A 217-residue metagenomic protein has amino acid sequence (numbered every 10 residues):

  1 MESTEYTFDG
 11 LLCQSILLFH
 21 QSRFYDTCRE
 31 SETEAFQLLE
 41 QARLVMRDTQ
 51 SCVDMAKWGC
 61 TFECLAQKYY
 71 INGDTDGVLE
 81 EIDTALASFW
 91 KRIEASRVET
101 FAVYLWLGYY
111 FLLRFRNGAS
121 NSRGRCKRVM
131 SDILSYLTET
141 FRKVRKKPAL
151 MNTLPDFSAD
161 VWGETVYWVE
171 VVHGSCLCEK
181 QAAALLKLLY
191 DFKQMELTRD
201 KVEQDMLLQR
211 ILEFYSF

Functional and structural regions predicted by a protein language model:
M1-C52: Internal amphipathic alpha-helical repeat/solenoid segments
E2, Y70, G77, T84 (+3 more regions): Terminal, non-catalytic domain-edge segments
Y6-D9, T49-S51, V98-T100, M195-V202: Short coil/turn motifs that N-cap or connect alpha-helices
G10-C13, D54, V103, M206-R210: Periodic glycine anchor positions in long extracellular repeat architectures
C13, C28, C52, C60 (+3 more regions): Generic recognition of cysteine residues
S22, M46, I93, R145-P148 (+1 more regions): Short amphipathic alpha-helical interaction patches enriched in hydrophobic/aromatic residues with interspersed Lys/Arg
T33-G124: Extended ligand-binding groove/face enriched in aromatic
